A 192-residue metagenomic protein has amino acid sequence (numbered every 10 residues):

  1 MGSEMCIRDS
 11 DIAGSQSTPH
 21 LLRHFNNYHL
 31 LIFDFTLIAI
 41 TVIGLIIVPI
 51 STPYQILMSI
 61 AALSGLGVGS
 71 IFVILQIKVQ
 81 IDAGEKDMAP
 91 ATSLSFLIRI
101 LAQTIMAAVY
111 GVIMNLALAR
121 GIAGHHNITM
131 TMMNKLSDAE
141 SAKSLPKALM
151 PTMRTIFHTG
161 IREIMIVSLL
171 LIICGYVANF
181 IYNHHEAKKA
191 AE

Functional and structural regions predicted by a protein language model:
S3-E4, R8-H126, I156-E186: C-terminal module of multi-pass small-molecule transporters
A119-S144: Juxtamembrane non-transmembrane "cap" segments at the membrane-aqueous interface of multi-pass membrane proteins
L136-H158: Short, membrane-exposed interhelical loops at transmembrane-helix boundaries
A142-L149, Y182-E192: Intrinsic disorder in cytosolic terminal tails and internal cytosolic loops of multi-pass membrane transporters
